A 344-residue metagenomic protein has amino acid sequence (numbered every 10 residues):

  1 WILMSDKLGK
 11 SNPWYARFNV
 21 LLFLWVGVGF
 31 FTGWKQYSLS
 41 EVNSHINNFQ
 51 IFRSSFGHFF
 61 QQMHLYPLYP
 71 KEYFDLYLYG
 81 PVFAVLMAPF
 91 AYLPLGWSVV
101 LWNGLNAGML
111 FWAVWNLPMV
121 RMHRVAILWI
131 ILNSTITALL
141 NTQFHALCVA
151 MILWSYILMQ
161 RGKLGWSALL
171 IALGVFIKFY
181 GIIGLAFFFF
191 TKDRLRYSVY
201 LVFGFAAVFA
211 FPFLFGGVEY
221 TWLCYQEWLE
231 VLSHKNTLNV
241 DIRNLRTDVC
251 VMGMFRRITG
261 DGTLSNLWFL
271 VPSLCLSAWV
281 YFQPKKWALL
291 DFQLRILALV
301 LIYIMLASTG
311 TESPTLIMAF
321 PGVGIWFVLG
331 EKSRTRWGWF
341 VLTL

Functional and structural regions predicted by a protein language model:
W1-L3: Short, Lys/Arg-enriched N-terminal segments with co-localized hydrophobic residues within the first ~10-30 amino acids
S5-W166, T191-S313, F320: Primarily membrane-embedded glycan-assembly and transfer machineries that use lipid-linked glycans
T32-G33, F327-L344: Aromatic-enriched
A88-A91, F187, I325-V328: Short glycine/serine- and small hydrophobic-enriched flexible loop segments
I171-F189, S308-M318: Transmembrane helices and adjacent periplasmic/lumenal helix-loop junctions of polyprenol-phosphate-dependent
S313, I317-P321, I325, W339-L344: ATP/nucleoside-binding phosphotransfer catalytic cores, i.e., glycine-rich phosphate-binding loops
